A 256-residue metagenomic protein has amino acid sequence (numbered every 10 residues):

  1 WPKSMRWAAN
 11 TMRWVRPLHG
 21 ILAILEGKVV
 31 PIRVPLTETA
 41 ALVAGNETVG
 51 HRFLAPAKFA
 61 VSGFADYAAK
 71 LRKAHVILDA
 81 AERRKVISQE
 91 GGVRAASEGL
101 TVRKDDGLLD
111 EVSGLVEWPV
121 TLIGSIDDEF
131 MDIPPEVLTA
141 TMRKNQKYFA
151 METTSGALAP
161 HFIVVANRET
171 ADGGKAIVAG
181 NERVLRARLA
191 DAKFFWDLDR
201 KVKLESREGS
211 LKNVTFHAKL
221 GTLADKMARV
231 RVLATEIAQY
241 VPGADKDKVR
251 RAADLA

Functional and structural regions predicted by a protein language model:
W1-L255: Amphipathic alpha-helical "coupling" segments that flank catalytic cores
